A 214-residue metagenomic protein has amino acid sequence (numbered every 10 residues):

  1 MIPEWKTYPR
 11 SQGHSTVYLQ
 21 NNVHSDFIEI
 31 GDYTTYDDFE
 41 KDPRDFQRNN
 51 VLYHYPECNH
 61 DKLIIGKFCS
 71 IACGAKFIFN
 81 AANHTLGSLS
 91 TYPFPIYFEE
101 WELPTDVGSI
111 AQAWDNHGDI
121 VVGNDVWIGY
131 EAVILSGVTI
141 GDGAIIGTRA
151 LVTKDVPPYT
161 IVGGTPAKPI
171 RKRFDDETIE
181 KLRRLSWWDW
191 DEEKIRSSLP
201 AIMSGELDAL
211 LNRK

Functional and structural regions predicted by a protein language model:
M1-I28, F94: Extended, small-residue-rich solenoid/repeat segments and analogous flexible loops that form exposed scaffolds
I28, T35-I134: Flexible, glycine/small-residue-enriched loop-and-beta-strand segment within the central core of proteins
T85, T148, T178-K181: Activation loop
S90, G163, R171: Residue-level detector of conserved, well-ordered beta-strand and adjacent loop positions that form binding/recognition
P95, E102-I134, P166-K214: C-terminal segments of enzyme domains that contribute to small-molecule binding surfaces
I120, E131-A144, A150-K154: Beta-rich strand-turn-strand
I146, G164: Conserved G/P- and acidic residue-centered "switch" motifs that form tight phosphate/ATP-binding loops in soluble
